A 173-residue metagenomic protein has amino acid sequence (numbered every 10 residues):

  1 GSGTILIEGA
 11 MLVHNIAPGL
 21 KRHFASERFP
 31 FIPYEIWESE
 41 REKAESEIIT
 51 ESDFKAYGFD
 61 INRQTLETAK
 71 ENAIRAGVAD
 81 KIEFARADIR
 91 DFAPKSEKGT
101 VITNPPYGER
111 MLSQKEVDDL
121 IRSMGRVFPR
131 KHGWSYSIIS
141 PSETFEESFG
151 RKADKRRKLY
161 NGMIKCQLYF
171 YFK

Functional and structural regions predicted by a protein language model:
G1-A93, E109-R110, E116: Conserved S-adenosyl-L-methionine
D88-D91, K95-K173: C-terminal catalytic and target-recognition region of SAM-dependent MTase-like enzymes, primarily methyltransferases
